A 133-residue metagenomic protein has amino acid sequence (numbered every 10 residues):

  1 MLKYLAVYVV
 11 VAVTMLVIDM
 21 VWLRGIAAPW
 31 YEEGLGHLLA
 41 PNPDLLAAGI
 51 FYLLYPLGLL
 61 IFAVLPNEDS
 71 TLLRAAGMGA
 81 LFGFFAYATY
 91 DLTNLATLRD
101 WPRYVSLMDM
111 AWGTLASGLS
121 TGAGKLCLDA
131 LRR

Functional and structural regions predicted by a protein language model:
M1-R133: Juxtamembrane/disordered regions of integral membrane proteins
